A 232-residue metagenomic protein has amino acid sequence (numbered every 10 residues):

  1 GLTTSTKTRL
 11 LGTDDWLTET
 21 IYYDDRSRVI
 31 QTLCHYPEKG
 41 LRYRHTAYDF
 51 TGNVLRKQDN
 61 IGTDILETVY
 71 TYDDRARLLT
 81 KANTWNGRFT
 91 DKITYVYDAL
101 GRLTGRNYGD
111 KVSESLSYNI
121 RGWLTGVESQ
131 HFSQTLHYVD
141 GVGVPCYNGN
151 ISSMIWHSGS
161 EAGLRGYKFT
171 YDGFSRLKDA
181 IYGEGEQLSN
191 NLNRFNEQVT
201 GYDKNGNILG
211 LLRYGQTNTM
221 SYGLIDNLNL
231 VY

Functional and structural regions predicted by a protein language model:
G1-D24, R28-Y232: Acidic/glycine-rich beta-solenoid
